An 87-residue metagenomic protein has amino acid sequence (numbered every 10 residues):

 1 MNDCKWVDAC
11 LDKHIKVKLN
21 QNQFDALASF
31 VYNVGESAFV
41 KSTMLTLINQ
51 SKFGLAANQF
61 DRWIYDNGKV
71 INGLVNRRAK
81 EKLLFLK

Functional and structural regions predicted by a protein language model:
M1-A9, H14-K18, E36-K87: Long, amphipathic alpha-helical surface segments
N22-D25, Q50: Surface-exposed, polar/charged faces of alpha-helical domains in mature secreted/periplasmic/lumenal proteins
F24-V31, Q59-D61: Short alpha-helical scaffolding segments that buttress acidic/His motifs in well-ordered protein cores
